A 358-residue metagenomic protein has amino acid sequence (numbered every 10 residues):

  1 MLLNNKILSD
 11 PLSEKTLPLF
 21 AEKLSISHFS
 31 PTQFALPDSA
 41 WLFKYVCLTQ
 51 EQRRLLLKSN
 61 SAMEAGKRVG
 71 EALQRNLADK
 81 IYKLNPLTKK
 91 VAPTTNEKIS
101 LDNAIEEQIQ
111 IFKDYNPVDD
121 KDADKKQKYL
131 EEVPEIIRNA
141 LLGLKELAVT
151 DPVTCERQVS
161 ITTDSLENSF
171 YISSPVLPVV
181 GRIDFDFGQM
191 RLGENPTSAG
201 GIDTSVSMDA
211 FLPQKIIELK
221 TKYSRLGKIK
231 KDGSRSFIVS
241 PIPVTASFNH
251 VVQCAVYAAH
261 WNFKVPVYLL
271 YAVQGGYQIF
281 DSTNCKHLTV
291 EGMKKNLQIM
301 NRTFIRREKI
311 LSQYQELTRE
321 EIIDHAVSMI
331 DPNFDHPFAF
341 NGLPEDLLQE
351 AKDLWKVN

Functional and structural regions predicted by a protein language model:
M1-I111, K352-N358: Charged, glycine-rich intrinsically disordered N-terminal tails and low-complexity linkers that flank
L48, T221-R225, V273-G276: Short connector loops/turns at beta-strand edges and beta->alpha or beta->beta junctions
A72-N168: A non-catalytic, helix-rich entry segment at domain boundaries
E132, N249, G292: Soluble or luminal CAZymes and related metallo-dependent hydrolases
T154, K215-L219, P266-Y271: A structural signal for short, well-ordered beta-strand segments and their strand-loop junctions that often border
T163, N168-V252: Non-catalytic protein-protein interaction segments used by genome-maintenance enzymes to assemble and couple activities
I229, V244-A246, H260-N358: Metal-dependent nuclease catalytic regions and adjoining charged, substrate-binding loops involved in nucleic-acid end
H250-W261: An active-site-proximal "capping" alpha-helix that borders the catalytic cofactor pocket
